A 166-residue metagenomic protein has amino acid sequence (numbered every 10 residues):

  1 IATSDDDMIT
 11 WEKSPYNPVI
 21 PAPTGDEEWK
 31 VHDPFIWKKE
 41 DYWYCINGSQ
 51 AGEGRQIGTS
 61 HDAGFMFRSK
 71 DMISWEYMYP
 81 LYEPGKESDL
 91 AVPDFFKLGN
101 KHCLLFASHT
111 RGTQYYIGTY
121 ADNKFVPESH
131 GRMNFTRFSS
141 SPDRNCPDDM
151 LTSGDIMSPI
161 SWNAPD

Functional and structural regions predicted by a protein language model:
I1-D33, W37-A91, K97-S153, D166: Beta-rich carbohydrate-recognition and catalytic domains
I36, P159-I160: Short, surface-exposed beta-strand/loop micro-motifs that present aromatic residues
W162-A164: Structural secondary-structure packing elements that flank or coincide with functional cores
